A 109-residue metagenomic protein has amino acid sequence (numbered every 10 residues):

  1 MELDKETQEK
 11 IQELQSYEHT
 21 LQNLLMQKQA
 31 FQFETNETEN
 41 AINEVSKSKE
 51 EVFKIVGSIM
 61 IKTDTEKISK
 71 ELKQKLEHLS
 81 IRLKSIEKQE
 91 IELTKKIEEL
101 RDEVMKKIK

Functional and structural regions predicted by a protein language model:
M1, S46-E50, K107-K109: Generic structural signal for short, solvent-exposed loop/turn connectors between secondary structure elements
M1-Q12: N-terminal or membrane-proximal amphipathic helix/coiled-coil initiation segments that transition from
K10-F31, T35-T38, V45, L72-L100 (+1 more regions): Amphipathic alpha-helical coiled-coil segments
N43-I68: Short coil/loop "hinge" linkers that interrupt or connect long alpha-helical coiled-coils or helical hairpins
